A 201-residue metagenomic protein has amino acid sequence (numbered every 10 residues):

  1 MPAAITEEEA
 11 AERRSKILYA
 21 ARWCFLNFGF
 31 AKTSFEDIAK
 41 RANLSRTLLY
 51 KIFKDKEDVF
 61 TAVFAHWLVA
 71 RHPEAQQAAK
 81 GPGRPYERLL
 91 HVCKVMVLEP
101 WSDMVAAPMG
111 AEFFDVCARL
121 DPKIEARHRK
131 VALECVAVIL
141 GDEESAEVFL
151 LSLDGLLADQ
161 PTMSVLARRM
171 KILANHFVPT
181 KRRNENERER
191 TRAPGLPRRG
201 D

Functional and structural regions predicted by a protein language model:
M1, L98, K130-V148, S152-D201: C-terminal peripheral helix-coil segments that are non-catalytic and often amphipathic
P2, K16, A20, C24-D58 (+1 more regions): Helix-turn-helix
R14-S15, F35, E57, T61 (+6 more regions): Short, structured helix-loop boundary elements
A62, Q76-S102: Hydrophobic alpha-helical connector segments
A65-H72: Short, basic, alpha-helical segments at the C-terminal edge of helix-turn-helix-like DNA-binding modules
H91-A137, G141, L157-A158: Short secondary-structure transition hinges
